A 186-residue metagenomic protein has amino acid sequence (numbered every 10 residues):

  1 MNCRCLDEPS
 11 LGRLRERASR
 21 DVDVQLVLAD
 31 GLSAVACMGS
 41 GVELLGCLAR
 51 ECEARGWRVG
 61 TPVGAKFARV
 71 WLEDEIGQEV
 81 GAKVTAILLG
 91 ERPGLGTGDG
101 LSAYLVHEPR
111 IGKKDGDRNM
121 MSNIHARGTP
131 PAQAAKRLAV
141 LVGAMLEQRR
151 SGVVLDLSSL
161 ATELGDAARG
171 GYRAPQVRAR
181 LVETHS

Functional and structural regions predicted by a protein language model:
M1-A18, M145, R180, H185: N-terminal low-complexity, intrinsically disordered segments
N2-R15, V35-S40, L95-L105: Phosphate-binding glycine-rich loops and adjacent basic patches that engage nucleotide phosphates, nucleic-acid
L11-Q78, A86: Internal active-site segments that recognize and position negatively charged phosphoryl groups and nucleotide moieties
G41-R50, A82, S102-I111: A glycine- and small-aliphatic-rich helix-loop capping segment at beta-alpha/alpha-beta transitions that lines
V63-K66, V84-L89, P130, L146: Glycine-rich anion-binding loop/nest that anchors nucleotide
D74-S102: Glycine-rich phosphate-binding loop
E91-S186: C-terminal functional extensions of proteins
